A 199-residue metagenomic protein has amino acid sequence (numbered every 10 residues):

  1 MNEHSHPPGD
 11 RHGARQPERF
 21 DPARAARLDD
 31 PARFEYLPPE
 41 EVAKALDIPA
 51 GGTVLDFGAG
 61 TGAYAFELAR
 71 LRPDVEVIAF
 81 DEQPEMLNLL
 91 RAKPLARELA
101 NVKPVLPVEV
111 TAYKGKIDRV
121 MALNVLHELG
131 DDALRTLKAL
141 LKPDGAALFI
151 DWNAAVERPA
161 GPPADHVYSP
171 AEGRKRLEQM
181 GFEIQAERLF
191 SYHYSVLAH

Functional and structural regions predicted by a protein language model:
M1-A26: N-terminal, positively charged/glycine-rich alpha-helical extensions of SAM-dependent methyltransferases
R24-V42: Conserved SAM-binding loop and adjacent beta-strand
A26, A32, A146-L197: C-terminal alpha-helical "lid/dimerization" subdomain adjacent to the S-adenosyl-L-methionine
L55, T61-T111: Class I SAM-dependent methyltransferase SAM/SAH-binding core
R72, L129, L141-P143: Helix-to-beta-strand junctions that scaffold the AdoMet/dcAdoMet cofactor pocket in Class I SAM-dependent enzymes
V110-V120: A short acidic, Gly/Pro-enriched loop at the edge of an enzyme's catalytic core that lines a small-molecule cofactor
D118-D131: A short SAM/SAH-binding and catalytic strip from SAM-dependent methyltransferases
L134-A146: A short glycine-rich, Lys/Arg-flanked "PGG" loop and its adjoining helix->strand segment in the class I
